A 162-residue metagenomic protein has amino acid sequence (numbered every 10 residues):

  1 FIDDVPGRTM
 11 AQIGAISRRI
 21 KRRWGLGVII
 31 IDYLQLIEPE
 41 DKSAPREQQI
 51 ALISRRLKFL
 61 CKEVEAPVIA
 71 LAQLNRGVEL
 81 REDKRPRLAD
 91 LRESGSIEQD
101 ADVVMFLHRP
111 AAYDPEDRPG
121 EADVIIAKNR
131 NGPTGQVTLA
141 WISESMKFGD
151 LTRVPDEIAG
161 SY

Functional and structural regions predicted by a protein language model:
F1, M10-L26, L52-E65, R76-Y162: C-terminal regions of RecA-like/P-loop NTPase motor modules
D3-V5: A contiguous, basic/glycine-rich beta-loop/short-helix subdomain that forms a polymer-engagement track
G7-R8, Q35-L36, L74-G77: Short, internal active-site loops enriched in acidic
L26-L71: Helical hairpin unit composed of two closely spaced alpha helices linked by a short loop
